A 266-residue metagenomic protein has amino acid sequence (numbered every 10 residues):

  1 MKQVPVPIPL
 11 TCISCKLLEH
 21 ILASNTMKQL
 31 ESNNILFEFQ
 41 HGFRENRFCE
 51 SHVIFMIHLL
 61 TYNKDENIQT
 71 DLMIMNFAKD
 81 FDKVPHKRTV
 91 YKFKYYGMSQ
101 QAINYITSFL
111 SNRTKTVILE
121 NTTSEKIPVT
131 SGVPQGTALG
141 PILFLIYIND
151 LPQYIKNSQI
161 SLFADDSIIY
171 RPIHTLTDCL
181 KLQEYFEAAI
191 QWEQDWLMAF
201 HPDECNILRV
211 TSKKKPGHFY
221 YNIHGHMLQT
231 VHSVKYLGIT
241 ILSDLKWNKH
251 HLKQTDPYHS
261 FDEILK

Functional and structural regions predicted by a protein language model:
M1-P134: Conserved pre-catalytic core of RNA-dependent polymerases
V6, Q40, T70-F81, G132-G136 (+5 more regions): Catalytic palm active-site di-aspartate
L10, S14-E19, H52, P85-H86 (+5 more regions): Hydrophobic (often cysteine-bearing) scaffold residues that line and stabilize catalytic clefts of nucleotide/cofactor
I21-T26, H52-K64, C179-W196, F261-E263: Inter-domain linker/hinge segments that demarcate the starts of reverse transcriptase and RNase H-type modules
L22-Q40, P141-Y170: Active-site palm subdomain of RNA-directed nucleic acid polymerases
K79-Y96, S167-Q194, W247: Catalytic palm subdomain of template-directed nucleic-acid polymerases, centered on the conserved carboxylate motif
K156, H226-K266: Basic, alpha-helical interaction scaffolds
E184, A199-S233: Short, conserved micro-motifs composed of acidic
